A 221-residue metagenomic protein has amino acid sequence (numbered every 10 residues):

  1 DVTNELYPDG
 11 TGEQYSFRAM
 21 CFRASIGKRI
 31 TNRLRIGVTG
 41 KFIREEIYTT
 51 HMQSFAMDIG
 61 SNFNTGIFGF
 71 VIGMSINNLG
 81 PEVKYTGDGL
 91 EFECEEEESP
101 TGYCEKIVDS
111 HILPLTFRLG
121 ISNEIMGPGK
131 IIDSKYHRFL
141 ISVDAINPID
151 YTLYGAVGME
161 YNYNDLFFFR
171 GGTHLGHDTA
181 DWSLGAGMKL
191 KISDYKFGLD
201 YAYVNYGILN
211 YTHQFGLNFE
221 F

Functional and structural regions predicted by a protein language model:
D1-F221: Subset of outer-membrane beta-barrel
